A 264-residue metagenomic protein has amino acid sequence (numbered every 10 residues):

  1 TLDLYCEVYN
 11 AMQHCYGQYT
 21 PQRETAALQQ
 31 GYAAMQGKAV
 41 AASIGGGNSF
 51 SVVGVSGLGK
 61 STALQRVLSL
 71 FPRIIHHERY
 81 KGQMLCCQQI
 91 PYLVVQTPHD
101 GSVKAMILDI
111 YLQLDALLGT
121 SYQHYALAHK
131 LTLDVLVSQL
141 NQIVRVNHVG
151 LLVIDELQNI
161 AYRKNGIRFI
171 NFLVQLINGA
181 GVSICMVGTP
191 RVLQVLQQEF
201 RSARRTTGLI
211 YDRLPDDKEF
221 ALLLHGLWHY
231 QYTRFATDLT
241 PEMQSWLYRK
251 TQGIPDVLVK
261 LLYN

Functional and structural regions predicted by a protein language model:
T1-G47: A short, basic N-terminal segment
P21, G31-M35, A41-G45, C87 (+6 more regions): Mid-core helix/loop region of P-loop NTP-binding domains shared across ATPases and GTPases
V40-Q65: Walker A/P-loop nucleotide-binding motif
Q65-S69, V259: The feature captures the helix immediately C-terminal to the Walker
L70-Q83, A116-G119: Post-Walker A helix-loop "phosphate-sensing" segment adjacent to the P-loop in P-loop NTPases
Y92-G101: A short hydrophobic beta-strand->loop->alpha-helix junction that borders the nucleotide-binding pocket of P-loop NTPases
N141-V146, G150, A161-Y162, I170-E242: The catalytic "switch" region of P-loop NTPases
T251-Y263: The conserved phosphate-sensing helix
